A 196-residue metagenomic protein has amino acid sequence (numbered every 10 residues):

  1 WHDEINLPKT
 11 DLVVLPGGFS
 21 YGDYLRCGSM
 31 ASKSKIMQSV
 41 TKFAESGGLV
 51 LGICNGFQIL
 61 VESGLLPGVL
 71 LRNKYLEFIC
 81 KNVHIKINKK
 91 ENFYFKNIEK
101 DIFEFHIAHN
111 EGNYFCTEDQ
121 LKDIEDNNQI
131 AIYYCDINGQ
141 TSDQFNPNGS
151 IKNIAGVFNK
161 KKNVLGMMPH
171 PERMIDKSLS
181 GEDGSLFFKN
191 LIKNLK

Functional and structural regions predicted by a protein language model:
W1-I53, I59-I79, K86, K122-E125 (+3 more regions): N-terminal beta1-alpha1 cap of cysteine-dependent amidohydrolase-like domains
G56, H84, E104: Conserved beta-strand and immediately adjacent loop positions that scaffold enzyme active sites
G56-F57, E91: Short, flexible active-site-adjacent loop segments at beta-strand->alpha-helix junctions, enriched in small/polar
F78-K81, Y133-Y134: Central beta-strand plus flanking loop segment that forms part of the substrate or channel wall within the catalytic
H84-K86, G156: Residue-level detector of beta-strand face positions
E91-K160: Catalytic beta-strand/loop cores that center a nucleophilic Ser/Cys/Thr and support acyl-enzyme chemistry
M167-P171: Glycine-rich phosphate-binding loops of nucleotide-dependent enzymes
